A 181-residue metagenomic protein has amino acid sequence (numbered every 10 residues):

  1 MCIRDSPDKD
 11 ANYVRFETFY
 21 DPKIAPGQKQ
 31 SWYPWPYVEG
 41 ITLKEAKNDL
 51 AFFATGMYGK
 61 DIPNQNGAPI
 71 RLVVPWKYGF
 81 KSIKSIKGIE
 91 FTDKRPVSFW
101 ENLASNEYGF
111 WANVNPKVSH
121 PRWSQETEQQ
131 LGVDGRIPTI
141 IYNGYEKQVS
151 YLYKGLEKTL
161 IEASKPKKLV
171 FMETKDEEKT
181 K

Functional and structural regions predicted by a protein language model:
R4-T174, T180-K181: Structured, non-membrane catalytic/scaffold regions adjacent to prosthetic-group chemistry
